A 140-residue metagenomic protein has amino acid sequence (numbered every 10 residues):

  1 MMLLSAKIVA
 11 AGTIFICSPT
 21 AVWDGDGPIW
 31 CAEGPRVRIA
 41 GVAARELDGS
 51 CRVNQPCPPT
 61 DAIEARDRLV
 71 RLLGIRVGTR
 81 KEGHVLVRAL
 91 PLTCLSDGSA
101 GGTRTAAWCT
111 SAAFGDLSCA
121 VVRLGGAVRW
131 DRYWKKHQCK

Functional and structural regions predicted by a protein language model:
L3-K140: Small beta-barrel nucleic-acid-binding modules, primarily SNase/OB-fold domains and secondarily Tudor-like barrels
